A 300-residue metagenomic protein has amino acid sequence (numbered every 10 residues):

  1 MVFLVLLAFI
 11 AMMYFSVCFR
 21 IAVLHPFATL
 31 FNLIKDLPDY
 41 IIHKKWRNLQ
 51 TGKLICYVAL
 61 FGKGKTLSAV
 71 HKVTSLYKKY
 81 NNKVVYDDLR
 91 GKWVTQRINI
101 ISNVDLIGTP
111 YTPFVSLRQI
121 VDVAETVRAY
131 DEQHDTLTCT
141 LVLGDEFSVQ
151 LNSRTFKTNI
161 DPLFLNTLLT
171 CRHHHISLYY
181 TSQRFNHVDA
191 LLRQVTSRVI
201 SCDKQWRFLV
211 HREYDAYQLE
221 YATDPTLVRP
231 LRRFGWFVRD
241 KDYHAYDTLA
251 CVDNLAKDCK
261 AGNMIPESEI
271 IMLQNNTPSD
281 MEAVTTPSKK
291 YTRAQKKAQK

Functional and structural regions predicted by a protein language model:
M1-L6: Feature marks short, highly hydrophobic, charge-poor N-terminal signal-anchor/signal peptide-like helices that anchor
M13-R47: N-terminal pre-Walker A segment at the start of P-loop NTPase domains
K44-G52, Y80-V85, L89-W93: Phosphate-binding P-loop
Q50-K83: Glycine-rich P-loop/Walker A and Walker A-like loops and their local beta1-loop-alpha1 context in P-loop NTPases
R97-I98, T138-L141, H174-Y180: Loop/turn-to-beta-strand initiation segments
D105-L169: Conserved nucleotide-sensing/catalytic segment adjacent to the nucleotide-binding pocket in NTP-handling enzymes
F147-P230: Replace "adjacent to P-loop NTPase cores in ATP/GTP-dependent enzymes" with "adjacent to NTP-binding cores
R198, R212-K300: Conserved P-loop NTPase motor module
